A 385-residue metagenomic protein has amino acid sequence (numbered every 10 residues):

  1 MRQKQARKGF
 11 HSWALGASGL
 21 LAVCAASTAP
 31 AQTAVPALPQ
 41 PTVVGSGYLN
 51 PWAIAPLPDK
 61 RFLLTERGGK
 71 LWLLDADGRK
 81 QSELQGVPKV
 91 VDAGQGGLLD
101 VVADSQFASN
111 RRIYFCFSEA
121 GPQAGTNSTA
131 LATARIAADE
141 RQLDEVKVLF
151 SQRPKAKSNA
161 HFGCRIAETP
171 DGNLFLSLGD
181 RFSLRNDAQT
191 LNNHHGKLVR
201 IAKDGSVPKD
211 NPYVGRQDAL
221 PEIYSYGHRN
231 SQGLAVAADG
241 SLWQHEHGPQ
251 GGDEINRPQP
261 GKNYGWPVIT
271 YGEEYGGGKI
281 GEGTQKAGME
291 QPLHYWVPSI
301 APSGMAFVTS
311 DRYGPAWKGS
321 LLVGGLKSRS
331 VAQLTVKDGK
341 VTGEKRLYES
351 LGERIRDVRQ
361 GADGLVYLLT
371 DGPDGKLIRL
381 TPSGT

Functional and structural regions predicted by a protein language model:
R2-A17: Bacterial N-terminal signal peptides that target proteins for export
V23-T28: N-terminal signal peptide c-region/cleavage motif recognized by signal peptidases
Q32-L184, G233-V236, S241-G248, P298-K337 (+1 more regions): Acidic, Gly/Ser/Thr-rich repeat motifs that build Ca2+-stabilized beta-propeller blades
S82-G96, E145-F162, K203-Y224, W266-V297 (+1 more regions): Surface-exposed loop and turn segments in beta-propeller and other repeat-based domains that flank or scaffold
S118-G121, G248-D253, R257-Y264: Short edge-strand/loop segments of extracellular domains
T129-D139, L191-D204, P258-Q259: Beta-propeller blade signature
N192-I201, D210-L242: Loop-centered beta-sheet repeat module
H228, V341-A362: Conserved blade-ending motifs and adjacent loop-strand segments that build the rim/top face of beta-propeller domains
